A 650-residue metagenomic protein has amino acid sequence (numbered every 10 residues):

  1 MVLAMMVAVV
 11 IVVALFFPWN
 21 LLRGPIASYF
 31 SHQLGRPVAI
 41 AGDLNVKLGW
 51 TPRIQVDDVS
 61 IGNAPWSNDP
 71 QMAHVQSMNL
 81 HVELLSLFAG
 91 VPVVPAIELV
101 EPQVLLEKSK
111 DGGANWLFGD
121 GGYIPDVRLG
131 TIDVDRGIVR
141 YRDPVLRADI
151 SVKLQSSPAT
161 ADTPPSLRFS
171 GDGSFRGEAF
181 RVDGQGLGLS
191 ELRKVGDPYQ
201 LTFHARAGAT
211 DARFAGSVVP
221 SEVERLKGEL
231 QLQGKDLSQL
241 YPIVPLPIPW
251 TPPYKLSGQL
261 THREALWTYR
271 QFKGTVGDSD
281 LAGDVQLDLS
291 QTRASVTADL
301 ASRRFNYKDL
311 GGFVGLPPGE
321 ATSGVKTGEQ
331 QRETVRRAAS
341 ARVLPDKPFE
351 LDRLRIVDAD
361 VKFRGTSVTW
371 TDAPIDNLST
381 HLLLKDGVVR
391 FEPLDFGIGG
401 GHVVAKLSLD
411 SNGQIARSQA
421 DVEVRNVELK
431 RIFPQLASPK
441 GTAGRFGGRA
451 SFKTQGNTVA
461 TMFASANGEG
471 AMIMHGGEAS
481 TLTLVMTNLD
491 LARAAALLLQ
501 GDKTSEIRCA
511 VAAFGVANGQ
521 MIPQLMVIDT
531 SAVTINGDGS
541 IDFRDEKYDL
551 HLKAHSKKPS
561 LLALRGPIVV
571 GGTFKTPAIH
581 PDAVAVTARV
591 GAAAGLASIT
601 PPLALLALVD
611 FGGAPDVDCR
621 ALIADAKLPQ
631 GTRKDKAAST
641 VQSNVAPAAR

Functional and structural regions predicted by a protein language model:
M1-G35, A604-R620, T632: N-terminal type II signal-anchor transmembrane helix that functions as the membrane-insertion/stop-transfer segment
F30-Q33, V56, M78, I97 (+12 more regions): Buried hydrophobic packing residues in well-ordered domains
R36-P37, T51-R53, D57-P164, F175 (+3 more regions): Secondary-structure transition motifs
D57-G62, P102-V104, D135-R140, D172 (+5 more regions): Generic short beta-strand segments
W66, I243-L246, F349, F433-S438: Extracellular loop and loop/strand-boundary signature of outer-membrane beta-barrel proteins
D69-M72, R206, I248-W250, T275 (+2 more regions): Replace "Gram-negative outer membrane beta-barrel proteins" with "bacterial and organellar outer membrane beta-barrel
L117-P144, T163, R168-E178, Y199-H204 (+7 more regions): Solvent-exposed beta-strand/coil patches in large extracellular/periplasmic or lumenal scaffold regions
A588-F611: Short hydrophobic membrane-inserting alpha-helices and related fusion/pore-forming segments
